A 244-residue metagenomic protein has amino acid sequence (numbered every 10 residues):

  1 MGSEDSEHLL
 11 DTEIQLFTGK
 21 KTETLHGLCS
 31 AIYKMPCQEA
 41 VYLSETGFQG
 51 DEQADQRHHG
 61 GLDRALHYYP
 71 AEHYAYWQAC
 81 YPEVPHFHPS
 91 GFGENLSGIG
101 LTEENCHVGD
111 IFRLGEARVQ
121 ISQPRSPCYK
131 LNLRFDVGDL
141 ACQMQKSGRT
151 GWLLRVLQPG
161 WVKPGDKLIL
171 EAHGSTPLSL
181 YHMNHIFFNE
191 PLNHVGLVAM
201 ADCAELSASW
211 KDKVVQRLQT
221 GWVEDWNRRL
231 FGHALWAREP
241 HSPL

Functional and structural regions predicted by a protein language model:
M1-L133, D139-L140, S175-L244: Electropositive, beta-rich accessory/interaction domains or terminal extensions that provide binding surfaces
E39, T150-W152, P164-D166: A short pocket-lining beta-strand/turn micro-motif at the edge of beta-sheets
G98, N105, G151-Q158: Short alpha-helix capping/helix-loop boundary micro-motifs
G109, P159, P164-G165: Loop/turn positions that initiate beta-strands
F135-V156: Active-site glycine-rich loop that binds ribose-phosphate moieties when present
L157-G160, S175: Short, contiguous, pocket-lining structural segments that sit at or immediately flank catalytic/ligand-binding sites
K167-E171: Short hydrophobic beta/alpha edge segments that flank linear recognition/processing sites
